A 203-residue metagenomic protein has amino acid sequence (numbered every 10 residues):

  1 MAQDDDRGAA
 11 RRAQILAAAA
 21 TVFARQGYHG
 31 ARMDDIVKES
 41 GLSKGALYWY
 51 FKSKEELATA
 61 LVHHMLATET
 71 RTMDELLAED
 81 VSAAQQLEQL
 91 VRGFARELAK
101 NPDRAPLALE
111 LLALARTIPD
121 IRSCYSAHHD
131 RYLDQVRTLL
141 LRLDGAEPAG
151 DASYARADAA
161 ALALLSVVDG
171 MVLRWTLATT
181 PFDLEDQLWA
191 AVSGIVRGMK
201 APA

Functional and structural regions predicted by a protein language model:
M1-A10, A17, T21, P148-G150 (+1 more regions): N-terminal intrinsically disordered/low-complexity leader segments
A2, Q14, A18-E56, A60: Helix-turn-helix
A2, R96, L133-R142, L162 (+3 more regions): C-terminal peripheral helix-coil segments that are non-catalytic and often amphipathic
H29-G30, A146-A157: Short, charged helix-capping/linker segments at alpha-helix termini
F51, R96, E110-T117: Short helix-capping/turn signature of helix-turn-helix
A60, D74-D103, S153-L164, E185: Hydrophobic alpha-helical connector segments
H63-T68: Short, basic, alpha-helical segments at the C-terminal edge of helix-turn-helix-like DNA-binding modules
T70, E75, K100-P106, P119-A146 (+2 more regions): Amphipathic alpha-helical packing segments from all-alpha helical-bundle domains
